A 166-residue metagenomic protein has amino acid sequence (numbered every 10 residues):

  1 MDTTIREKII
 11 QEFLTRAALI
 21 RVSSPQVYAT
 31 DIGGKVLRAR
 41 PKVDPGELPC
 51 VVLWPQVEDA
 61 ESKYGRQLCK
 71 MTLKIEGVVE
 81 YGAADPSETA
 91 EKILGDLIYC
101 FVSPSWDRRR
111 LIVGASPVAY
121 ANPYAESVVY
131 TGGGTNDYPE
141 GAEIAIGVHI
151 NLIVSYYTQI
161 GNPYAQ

Functional and structural regions predicted by a protein language model:
M1-V43, P55-Q166: Charged, amphipathic alpha-helical segments and their flanking helix caps
